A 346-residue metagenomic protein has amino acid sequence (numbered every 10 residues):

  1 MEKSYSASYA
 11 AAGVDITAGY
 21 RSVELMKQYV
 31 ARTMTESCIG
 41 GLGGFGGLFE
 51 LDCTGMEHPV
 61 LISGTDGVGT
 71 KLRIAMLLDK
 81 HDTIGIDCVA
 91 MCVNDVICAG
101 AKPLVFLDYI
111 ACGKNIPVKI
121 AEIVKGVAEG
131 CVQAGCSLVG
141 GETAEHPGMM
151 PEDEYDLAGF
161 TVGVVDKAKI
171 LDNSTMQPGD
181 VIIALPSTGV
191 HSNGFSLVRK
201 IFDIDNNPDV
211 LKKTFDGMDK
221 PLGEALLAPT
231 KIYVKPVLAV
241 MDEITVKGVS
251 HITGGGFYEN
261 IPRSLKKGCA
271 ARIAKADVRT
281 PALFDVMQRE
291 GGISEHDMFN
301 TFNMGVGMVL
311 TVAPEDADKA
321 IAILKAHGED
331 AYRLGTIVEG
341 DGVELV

Functional and structural regions predicted by a protein language model:
E2-A12, K119-S137, M150-L157, P208-L211 (+2 more regions): Glycine-/charge-enriched secondary-structure boundary and capping motifs
E2-S37: N-terminal amphipathic/basic leader segments beginning at the initiator methionine
D15, D66, G179, H251 (+1 more regions): Residue-level signature of catalytic and energy-coupling elements of molecular machines, predominantly ATP/GTP-dependent
S22, M26, L48, C92-V93 (+5 more regions): Buried hydrophobic packing segments
S22, Q28-T188: Glycine-rich phosphate/pyrophosphate-binding loop regions near the starts of catalytic domains
G55-M56, V68-K71, D166-K169, V190-S192 (+4 more regions): Short, acidic Gly/Pro/Ser/Thr-rich loop/turn segments
G100-K102, L197, T245, D330: Short loop/turn motifs at secondary-structure junctions
D156, K169-M218, L222: Short, acidic (Asp/Glu-rich) active-site segment that either coordinates a divalent metal cofactor
